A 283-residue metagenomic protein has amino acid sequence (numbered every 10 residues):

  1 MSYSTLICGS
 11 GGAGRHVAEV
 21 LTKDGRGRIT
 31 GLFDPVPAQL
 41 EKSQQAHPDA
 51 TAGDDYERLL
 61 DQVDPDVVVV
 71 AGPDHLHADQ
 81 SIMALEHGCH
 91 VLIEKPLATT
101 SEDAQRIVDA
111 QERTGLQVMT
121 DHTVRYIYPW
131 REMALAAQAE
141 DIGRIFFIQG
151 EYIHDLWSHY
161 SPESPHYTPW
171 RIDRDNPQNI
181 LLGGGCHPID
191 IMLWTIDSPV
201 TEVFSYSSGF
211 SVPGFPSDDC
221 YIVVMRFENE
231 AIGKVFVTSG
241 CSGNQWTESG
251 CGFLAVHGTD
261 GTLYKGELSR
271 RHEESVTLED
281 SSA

Functional and structural regions predicted by a protein language model:
M1-H47: N-terminal Rossmann-like dinucleotide-binding module
G11, V17, A50-A110: Beta-loop-alpha module in the N-terminal Rossmann-like domain of NAD(P)-dependent dehydrogenases, especially those
G27, S281-A283: C-terminal helical cap and adjacent loop that interface with cofactors, partners, or active-site loops
V70, I93-E94, T99, V118-T120 (+3 more regions): Hydrophobic residues in well-ordered beta-strands that form the structural core
Q105-V124, G143-F147: Rossmann-fold dehydrogenase core element
V124-F215: Predominantly a Rossmann-like dinucleotide-binding segment in NAD(P)-dependent oxidoreductases
G183, I189-H272: Contiguous beta-strand/loop segments that form the cofactor/metal-binding neighborhood of enzyme cores
